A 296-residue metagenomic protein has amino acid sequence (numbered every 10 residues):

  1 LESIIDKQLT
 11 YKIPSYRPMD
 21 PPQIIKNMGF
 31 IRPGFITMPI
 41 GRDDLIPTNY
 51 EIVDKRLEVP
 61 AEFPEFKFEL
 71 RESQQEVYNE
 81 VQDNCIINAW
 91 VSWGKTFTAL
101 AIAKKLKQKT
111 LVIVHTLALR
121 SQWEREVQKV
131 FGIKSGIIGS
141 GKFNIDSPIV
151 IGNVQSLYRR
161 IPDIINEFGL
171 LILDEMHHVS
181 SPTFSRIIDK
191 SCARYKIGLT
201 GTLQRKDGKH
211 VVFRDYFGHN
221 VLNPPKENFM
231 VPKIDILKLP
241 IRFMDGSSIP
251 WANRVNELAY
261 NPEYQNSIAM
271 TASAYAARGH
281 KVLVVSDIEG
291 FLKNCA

Functional and structural regions predicted by a protein language model:
D6-L57: Interdomain "pre-motor" coupling segment immediately N-terminal to P-loop NTPase/helicase cores
D6-Q8, K12, T110, L117-K142: Conserved helix-turn-beta segment of the N-terminal RecA-like "Helicase ATP-binding" lobe in SF1/SF2 helicases
I52-N88: Conserved pre-motif I regulatory segment
D83-L106, L111: Walker A/P-loop
W90, K109-R120, E257-A296: Conserved strand-helix element at the start of the C-terminal RecA-like helicase core
S140-L170, S181-R186: Conserved helix/coil segment N-terminal to the catalytic DExD/H
G169-L170, H177-D235: Post-DEXD/H (motif II) to motif III coupling segment of the RecA-like Helicase ATP-binding lobe
N223-V282: Conserved interdomain linker/interface between the two RecA-like ATPase lobes of SF2 helicase motors
